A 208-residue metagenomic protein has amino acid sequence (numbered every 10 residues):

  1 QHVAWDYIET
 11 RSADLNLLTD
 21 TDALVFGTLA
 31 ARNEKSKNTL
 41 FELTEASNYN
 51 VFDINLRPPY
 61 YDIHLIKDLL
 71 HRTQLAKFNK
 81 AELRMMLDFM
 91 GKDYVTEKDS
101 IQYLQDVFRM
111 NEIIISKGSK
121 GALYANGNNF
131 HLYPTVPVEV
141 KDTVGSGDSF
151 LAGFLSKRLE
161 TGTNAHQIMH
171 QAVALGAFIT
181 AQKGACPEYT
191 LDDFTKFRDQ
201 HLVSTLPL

Functional and structural regions predicted by a protein language model:
Q1-H2, F78, T135, L191: Active-site donor-binding loop signature of nucleotide-sugar glycosyltransferases
Q1-N38: Conserved phosphate-binding/catalytic loop of the ribokinase/pfkB sugar-kinase fold
E9-A13, K37-L40, Y61-L65, K98-Q102 (+2 more regions): A generic local structural motif
A13-N16, E42, L65-D68, Y103-Q105 (+2 more regions): Structural motif
A23, G27-K98, G121: Conserved beta-alpha-beta core of the PfkB/ribokinase-like small-molecule kinase fold
M90, Y94-L208: Conserved phosphate-binding/catalytic region of the ribokinase-like
